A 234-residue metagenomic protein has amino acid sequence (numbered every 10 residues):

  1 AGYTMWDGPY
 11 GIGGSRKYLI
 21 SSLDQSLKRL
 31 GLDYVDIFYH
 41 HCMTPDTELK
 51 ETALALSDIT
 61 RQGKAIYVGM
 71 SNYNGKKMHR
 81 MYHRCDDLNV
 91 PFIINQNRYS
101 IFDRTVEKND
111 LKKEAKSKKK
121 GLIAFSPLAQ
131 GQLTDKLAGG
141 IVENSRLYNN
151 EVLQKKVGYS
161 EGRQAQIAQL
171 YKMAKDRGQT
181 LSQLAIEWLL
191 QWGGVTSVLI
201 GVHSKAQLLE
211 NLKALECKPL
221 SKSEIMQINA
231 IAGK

Functional and structural regions predicted by a protein language model:
A1-D7, Q96-Y99: A short, structured active-site edge motif that brings together acidic residues
A1-Y3, Y34, S126, V202: Short, small-residue-rich loop/turn micro-motifs
Y3-I20, H41-T47: Active-site mouth loops of central-metabolism enzymes
M5-G8, F38, E151-K156: A short, mixed-charge helix-start or loop-turn motif at secondary-structure junctions
I12-L30, M78-Y82: Short, acidic/polar
L27-D46: Active-site groove signature of glycoside hydrolases
M43-G233: Beta/alpha (TIM)-barrel catalytic core signal, keyed to glycine-rich beta->alpha loops juxtaposed to Asp/Glu that bind
